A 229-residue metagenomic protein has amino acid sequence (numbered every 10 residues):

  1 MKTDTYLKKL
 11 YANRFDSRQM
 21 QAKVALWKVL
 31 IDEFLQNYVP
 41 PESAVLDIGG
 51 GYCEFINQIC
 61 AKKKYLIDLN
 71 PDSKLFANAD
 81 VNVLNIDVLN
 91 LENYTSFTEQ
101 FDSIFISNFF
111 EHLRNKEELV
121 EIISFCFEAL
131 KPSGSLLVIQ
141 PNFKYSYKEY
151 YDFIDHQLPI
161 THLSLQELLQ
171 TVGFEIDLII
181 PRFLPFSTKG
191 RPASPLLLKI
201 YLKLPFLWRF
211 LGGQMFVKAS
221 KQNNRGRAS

Functional and structural regions predicted by a protein language model:
M1-E99, S103, S107, I123 (+1 more regions): Conserved N-terminal segment of class I S-adenosyl-L-methionine
S17-Q21, L89, S103, R114-A129 (+2 more regions): S-adenosyl-L-methionine-dependent methyltransferase catalytic module, highlighting the catalytic core
A44, G134-S135: Short glycine-centered segments of the SAM/dcSAM-binding site in methyltransferase folds
N108-H112: Short catalytic micro-motifs in class I SAM-dependent methyltransferases
